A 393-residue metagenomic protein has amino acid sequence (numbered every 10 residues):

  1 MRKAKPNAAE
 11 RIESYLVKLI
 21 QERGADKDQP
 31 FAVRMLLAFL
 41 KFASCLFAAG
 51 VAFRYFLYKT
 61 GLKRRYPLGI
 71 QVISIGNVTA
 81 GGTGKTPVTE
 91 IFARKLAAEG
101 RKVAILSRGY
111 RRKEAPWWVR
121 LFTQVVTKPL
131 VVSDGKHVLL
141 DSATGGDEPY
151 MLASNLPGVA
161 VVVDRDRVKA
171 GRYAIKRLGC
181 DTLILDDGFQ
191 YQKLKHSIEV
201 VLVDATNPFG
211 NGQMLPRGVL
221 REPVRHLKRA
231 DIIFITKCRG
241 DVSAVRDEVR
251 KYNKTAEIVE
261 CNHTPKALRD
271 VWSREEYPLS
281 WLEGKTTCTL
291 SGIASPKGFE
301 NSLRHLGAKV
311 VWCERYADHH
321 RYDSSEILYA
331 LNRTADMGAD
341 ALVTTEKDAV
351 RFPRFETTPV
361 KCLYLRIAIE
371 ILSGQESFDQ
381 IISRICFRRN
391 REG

Functional and structural regions predicted by a protein language model:
A8-Q71, I385, R389: A transmembrane-helix-recognition feature enriched in membrane-embedded lipid enzymes and envelope glyco-/phospholipid
L46, T86, L152, D186 (+4 more regions): Residue-level signal for inorganic ion chemistry
I73-F92: Glycine-rich phosphate-binding P-loop
I91-V159: N-terminal phosphate/diphosphate-binding loop that engages ATP/GTP or pyrophosphate donors across diverse enzyme folds
M151-K195: Phosphate-binding/switch loop-helix module in NTP-utilizing enzymes
Y173-K176, G188-W281, C288, E300-N301 (+2 more regions): Conserved catalytic-core segment of NTP-binding enzymes
K266-R269, S273-E275, S280-S324, D379 (+2 more regions): Redox- and metal-dependent alpha/beta enzyme cores, enriched for Fe-S-associated oxidoreductases and cofactor-handling
A335, A339-A341, K347-G393: Generic C-terminus detector
